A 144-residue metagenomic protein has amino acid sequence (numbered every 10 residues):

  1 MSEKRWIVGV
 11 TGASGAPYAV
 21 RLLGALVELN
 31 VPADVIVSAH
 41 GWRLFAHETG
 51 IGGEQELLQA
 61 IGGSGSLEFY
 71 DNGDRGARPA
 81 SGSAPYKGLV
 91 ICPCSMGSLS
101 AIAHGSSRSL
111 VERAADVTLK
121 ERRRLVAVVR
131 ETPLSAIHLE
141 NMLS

Functional and structural regions predicted by a protein language model:
M1-L125, R130-S144: A cross-family phosphate/adenosyl-ligand binding-site feature
